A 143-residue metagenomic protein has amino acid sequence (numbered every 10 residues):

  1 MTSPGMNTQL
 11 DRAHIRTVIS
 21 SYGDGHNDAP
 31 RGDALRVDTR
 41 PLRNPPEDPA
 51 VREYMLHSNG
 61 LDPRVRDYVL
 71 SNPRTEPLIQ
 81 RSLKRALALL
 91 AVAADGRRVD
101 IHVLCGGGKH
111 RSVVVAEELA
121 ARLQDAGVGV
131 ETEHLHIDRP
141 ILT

Functional and structural regions predicted by a protein language model:
M1-R97: C-terminal accessory "lid"/substrate-recognition subdomains
G23, G107, H136-D138: Short, flexible active-site-adjacent loop segments at beta-strand->alpha-helix junctions, enriched in small/polar
D38, H102, E131-T132: A structural signal for short, well-ordered beta-strand segments and their strand-loop junctions that often border
L90, G107, R111, A126-V128: Short alpha-helical interface elements
G96-R122: Catalytic cysteine-centered active loop of the rhodanese-like fold, especially the PTP/DSP P-loop
A120-V130: Post-Walker A helix-loop "phosphate-sensing" segment adjacent to the P-loop in P-loop NTPases
V128-R139: Short beta-strand-centered segment that lines the nucleotide-binding/catalytic pocket of NTP-utilizing
I141-T143: Extended hydrophobic/aromatic segments used for targeting, binding, or gating
